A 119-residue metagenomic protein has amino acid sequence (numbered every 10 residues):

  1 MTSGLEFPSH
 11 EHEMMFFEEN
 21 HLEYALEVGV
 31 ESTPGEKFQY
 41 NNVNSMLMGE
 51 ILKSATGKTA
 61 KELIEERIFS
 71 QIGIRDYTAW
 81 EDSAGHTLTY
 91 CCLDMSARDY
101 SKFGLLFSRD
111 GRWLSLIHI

Functional and structural regions predicted by a protein language model:
L5-L93: Catalytic-site signature segments of enzymes, centered on catalytic residues
A79, L114-S115: Surface-exposed patches in mature extracellular/periplasmic domains of secreted proteins
S96-D99: Extended accessory and catalytic-adjacent subdomains in large enzymes
I117-I119: Conserved small/polar residues in nucleotide/adenosyl-binding loops
